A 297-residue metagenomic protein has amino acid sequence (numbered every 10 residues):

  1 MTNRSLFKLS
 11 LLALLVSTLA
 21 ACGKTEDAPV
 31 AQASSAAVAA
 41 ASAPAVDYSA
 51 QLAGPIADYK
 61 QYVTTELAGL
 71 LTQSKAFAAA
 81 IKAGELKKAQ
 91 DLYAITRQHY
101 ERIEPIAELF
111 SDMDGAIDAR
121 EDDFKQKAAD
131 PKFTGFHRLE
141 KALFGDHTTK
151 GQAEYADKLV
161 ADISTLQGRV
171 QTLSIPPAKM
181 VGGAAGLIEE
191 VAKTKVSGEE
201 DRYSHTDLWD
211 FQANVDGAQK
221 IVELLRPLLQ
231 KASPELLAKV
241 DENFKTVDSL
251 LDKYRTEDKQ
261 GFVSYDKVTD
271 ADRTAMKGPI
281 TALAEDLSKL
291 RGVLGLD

Functional and structural regions predicted by a protein language model:
M1-S10: Bacterial N-terminal signal peptides that target proteins for export
S10-V16: Hydrophobic helical h-region of N-terminal Sec-dependent signal peptides in bacterial secretory/periplasmic proteins
C22-E26: Bacterial signal peptide processing site
D27-P44: Long, low-complexity intrinsically disordered segments that are proline/alanine-rich with interleaved serine/threonine
A39-D297: Mature extracytoplasmic or organellar-lumen-exposed domains after removal of signal/transit peptides
